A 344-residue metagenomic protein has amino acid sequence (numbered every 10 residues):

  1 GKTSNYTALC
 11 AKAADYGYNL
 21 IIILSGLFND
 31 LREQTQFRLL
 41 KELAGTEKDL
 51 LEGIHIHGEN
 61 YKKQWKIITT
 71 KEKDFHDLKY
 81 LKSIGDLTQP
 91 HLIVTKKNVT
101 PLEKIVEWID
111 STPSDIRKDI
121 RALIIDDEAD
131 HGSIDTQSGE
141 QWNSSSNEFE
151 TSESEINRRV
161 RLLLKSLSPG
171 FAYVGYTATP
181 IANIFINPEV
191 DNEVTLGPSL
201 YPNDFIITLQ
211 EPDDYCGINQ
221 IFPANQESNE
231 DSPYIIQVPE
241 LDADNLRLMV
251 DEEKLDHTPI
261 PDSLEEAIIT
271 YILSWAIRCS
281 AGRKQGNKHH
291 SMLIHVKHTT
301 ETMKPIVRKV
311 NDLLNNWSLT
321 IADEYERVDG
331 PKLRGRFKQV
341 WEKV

Functional and structural regions predicted by a protein language model:
T3-A11: Motif I (Walker A/P-loop) of helicase-class P-loop NTPases
G17-N60, A178, H298-E301: Conserved Walker A/P-loop ATP-binding site and its immediately adjacent core in helicase/helicase-like ATPase domains
F28-L31, N98-P101, D130-H131, T179-N183 (+2 more regions): Conserved nucleotide-binding/hydrolysis micro-motifs of P-loop NTPases
Q36, K41-D86, P90-L92: Conserved nucleic-acid-binding Ia/Ib motif block in the N-terminal RecA-like helicase ATPase lobe
H57-G58, I120-D126, D130, D135-A281 (+2 more regions): Conserved P-loop NTPase catalytic core
I68-I125, S133-L163: Conserved RecA-like ASCE ATPase "motif II neighborhood" in helicase/translocase motors
N287-I306: Conserved strand-helix element at the start of the C-terminal RecA-like helicase core
T302-S318: Conserved helicase motor "Helicase C" RecA-like lobe of SF1/SF2 P-loop NTPases
